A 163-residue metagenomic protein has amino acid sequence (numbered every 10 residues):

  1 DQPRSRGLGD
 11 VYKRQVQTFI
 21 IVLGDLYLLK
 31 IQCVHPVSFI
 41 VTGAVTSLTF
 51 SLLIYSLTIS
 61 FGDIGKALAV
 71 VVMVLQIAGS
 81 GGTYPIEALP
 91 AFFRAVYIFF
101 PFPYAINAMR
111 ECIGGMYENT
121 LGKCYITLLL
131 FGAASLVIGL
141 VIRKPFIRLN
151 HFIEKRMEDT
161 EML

Functional and structural regions predicted by a protein language model:
D1-Y12: Single conserved hydrophobic/aromatic residue that forms the stacking wall/gate of nucleotide- or nucleobase-binding
R14-L163: Generic detector of multi-pass transmembrane helix bundles and their immediately adjacent loops in polytopic membrane
